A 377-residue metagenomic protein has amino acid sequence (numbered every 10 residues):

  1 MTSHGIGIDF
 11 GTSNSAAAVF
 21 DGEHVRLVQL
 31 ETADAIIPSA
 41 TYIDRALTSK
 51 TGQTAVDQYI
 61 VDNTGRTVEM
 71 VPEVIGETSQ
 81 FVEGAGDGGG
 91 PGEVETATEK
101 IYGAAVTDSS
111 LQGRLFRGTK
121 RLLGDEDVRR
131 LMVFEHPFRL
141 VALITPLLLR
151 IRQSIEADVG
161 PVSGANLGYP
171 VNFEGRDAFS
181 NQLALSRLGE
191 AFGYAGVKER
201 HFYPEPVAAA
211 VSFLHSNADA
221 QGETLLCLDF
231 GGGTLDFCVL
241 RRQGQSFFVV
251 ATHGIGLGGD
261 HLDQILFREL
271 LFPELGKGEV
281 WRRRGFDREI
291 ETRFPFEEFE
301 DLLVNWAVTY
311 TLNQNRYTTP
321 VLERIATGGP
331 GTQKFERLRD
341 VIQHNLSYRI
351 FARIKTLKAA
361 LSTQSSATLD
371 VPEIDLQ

Functional and structural regions predicted by a protein language model:
M1-G7, T12-V25, E99, G103-C227 (+2 more regions): Nucleotide/phosphate-binding catalytic cleft detector across ATP-hydrolyzing and phosphate-transferring enzymes
M1-R129, H253, G258-D260, Q264-L303: Early-domain small/polar-rich strand-loop-helix modules and first-structured segments of the mature chain
D9, E205, D229-G231, D236 (+1 more regions): Acidic active-site catalytic centers that drive phospho-/nucleotidyl reactions and related ester hydrolyses
F10-S13, A35, P161, F230-T234 (+1 more regions): Short flexible coil/turn linkers enriched for glycine and charged/polar residues that connect secondary-structure
I36, T41-I43, K50, N63-T64 (+1 more regions): Phosphate-binding glycine-rich/basic clefts of nucleotide- and phosphate-handling proteins, predominantly
G90-P91, L115, S163-G164, C238 (+1 more regions): Short, flexible segments with low predicted structural confidence
S180, D229-G231, G258: Short, contiguous, pocket-lining structural segments that sit at or immediately flank catalytic/ligand-binding sites
A218-Q245: Phosphate-binding/catalytic loop of phosphoryl-transfer enzymes
